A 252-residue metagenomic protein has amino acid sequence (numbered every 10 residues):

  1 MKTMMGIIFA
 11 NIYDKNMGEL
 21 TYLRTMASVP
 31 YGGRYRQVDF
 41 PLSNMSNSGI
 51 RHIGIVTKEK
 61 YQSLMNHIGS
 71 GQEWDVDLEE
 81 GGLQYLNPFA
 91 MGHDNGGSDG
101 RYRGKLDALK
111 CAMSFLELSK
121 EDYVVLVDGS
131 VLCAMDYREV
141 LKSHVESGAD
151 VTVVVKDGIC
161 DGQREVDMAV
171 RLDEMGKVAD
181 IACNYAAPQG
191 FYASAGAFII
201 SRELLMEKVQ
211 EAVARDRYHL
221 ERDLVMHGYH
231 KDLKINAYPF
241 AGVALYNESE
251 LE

Functional and structural regions predicted by a protein language model:
M1-G32, S43, S48-I50: N-terminal nucleotide-binding beta1-loop-alpha1 segment
S28, V170-L172, A237: A structural signal for short hydrophobic beta-strand segments in well-ordered beta-sheet cores
Q37-P41, D107-A112, L224: Well-ordered alpha-helical segments embedded in enzymatic catalytic cores
H52-K58, V154-V155: Short internal beta-strands
Q62-L86: Acidic donor-binding segment of Leloir-type glycosyltransferases
G71-E73, M168-M175: Short, hinge-like loop/turn segments at secondary-structure boundaries
G82-L172, E207: Conserved beta-loop-beta/alpha segment of the NTase-like Rossmann-fold superfamily that binds/positions NTPs
L141, E174-E252: Catalytic-core segments of class I nucleotidyltransferases/pyrophosphorylases that form NMP-activated intermediates
